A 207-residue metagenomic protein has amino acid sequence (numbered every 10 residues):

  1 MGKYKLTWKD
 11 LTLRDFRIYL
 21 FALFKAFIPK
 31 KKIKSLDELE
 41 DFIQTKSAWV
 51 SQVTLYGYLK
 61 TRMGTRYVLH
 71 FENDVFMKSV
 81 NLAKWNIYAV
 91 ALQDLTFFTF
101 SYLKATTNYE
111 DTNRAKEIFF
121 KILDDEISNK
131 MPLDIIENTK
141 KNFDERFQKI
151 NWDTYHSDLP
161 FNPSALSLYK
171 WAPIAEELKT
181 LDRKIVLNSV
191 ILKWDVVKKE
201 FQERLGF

Functional and structural regions predicted by a protein language model:
G2-F71: Leu/Val/Ala/Ile-rich N-terminal alpha-helices, chiefly Sec-type signal peptides and the beginnings
K5, I28-K32, K104-T107, N129-K130 (+1 more regions): Short, flexible coil/linker elements and helix-boundary hinge sites characteristic of intrinsically disordered
D10, A26-P29, D41, T45 (+4 more regions): Alpha-solenoid helical-repeat scaffolds
W49, V53, W85, A89-Q93 (+3 more regions): Non-catalytic, well-ordered alpha-helical scaffold segments
W49-Q52, T61, N113-I191, F207: Polybasic, proline/glycine-rich intrinsically disordered low-complexity segments
Y56, K60, G64, T96-K104 (+3 more regions): Alpha-helical repeat scaffolds in large eukaryotic proteins
Y58-N108: N-terminal interaction modules that seed assembly of large macromolecular complexes
S189-L205: Long, hydrophobic alpha-helical segments that serve as membrane-spanning/inserting helices
